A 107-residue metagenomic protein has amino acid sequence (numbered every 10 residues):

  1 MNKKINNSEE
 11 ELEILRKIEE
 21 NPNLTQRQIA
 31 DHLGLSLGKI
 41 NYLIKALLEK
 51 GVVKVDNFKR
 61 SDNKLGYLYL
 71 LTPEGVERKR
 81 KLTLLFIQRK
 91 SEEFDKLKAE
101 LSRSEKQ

Functional and structural regions predicted by a protein language model:
K3-E11, T25, D56-R80: Short, cationic-aromatic polyanion-contact patches
L12-R16: Pre-recognition alpha-helix immediately N-terminal to the DNA-recognition helix within helix-turn-helix or winged-helix
R27, G38: Key DNA-contact positions within bacterial/archaeal DNA-binding proteins
D31, L48-E49: Alpha-helical residues within the helix-turn-helix
E77-Q107: Amphipathic alpha-helical dimerization/coiled-coil segments that flank or bridge DNA-binding/regulatory modules
